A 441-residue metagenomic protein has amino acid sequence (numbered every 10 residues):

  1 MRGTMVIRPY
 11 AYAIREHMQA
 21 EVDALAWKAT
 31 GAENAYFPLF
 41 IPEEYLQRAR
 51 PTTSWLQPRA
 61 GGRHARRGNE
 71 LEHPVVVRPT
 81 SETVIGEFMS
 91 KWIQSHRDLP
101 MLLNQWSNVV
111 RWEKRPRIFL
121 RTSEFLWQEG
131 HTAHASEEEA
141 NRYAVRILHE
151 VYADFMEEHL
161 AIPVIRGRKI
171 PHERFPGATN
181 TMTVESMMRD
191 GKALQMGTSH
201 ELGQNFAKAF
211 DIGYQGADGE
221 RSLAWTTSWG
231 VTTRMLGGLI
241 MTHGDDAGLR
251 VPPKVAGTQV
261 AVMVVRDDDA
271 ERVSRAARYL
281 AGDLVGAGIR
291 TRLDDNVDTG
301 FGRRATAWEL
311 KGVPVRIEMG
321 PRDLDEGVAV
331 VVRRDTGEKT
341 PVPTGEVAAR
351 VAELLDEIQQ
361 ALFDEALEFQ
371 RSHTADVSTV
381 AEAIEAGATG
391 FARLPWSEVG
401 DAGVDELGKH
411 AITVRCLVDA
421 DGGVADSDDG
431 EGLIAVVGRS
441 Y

Functional and structural regions predicted by a protein language model:
M1-Y441: NTP/phosphate- and nucleic-acid-binding module
